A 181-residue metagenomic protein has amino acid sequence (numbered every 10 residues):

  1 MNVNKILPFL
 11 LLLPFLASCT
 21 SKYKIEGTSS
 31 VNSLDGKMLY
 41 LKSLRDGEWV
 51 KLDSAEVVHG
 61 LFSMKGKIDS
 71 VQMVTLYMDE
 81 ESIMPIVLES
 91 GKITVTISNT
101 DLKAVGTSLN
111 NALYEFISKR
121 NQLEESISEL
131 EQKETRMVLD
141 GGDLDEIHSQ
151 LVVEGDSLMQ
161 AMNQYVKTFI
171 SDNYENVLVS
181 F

Functional and structural regions predicted by a protein language model:
M1-T28: Bacterial Sec-dependent N-terminal signal peptides
C19-F169: A non-transmembrane, solvent-exposed segment enriched in polar/low-complexity residues
E175-F181: Amphipathic alpha-helical repeat scaffolds of TPR domains
